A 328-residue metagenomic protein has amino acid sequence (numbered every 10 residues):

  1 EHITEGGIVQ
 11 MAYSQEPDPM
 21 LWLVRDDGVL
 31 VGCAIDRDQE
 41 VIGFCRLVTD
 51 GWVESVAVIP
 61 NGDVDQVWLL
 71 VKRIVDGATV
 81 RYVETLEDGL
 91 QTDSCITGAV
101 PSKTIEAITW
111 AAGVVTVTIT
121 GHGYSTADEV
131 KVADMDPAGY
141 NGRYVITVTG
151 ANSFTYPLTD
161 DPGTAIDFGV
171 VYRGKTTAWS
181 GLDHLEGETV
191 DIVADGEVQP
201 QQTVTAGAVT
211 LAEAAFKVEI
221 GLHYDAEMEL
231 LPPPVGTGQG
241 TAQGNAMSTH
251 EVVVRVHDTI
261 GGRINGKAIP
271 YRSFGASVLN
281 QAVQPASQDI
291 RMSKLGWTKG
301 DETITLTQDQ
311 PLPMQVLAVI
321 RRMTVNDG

Functional and structural regions predicted by a protein language model:
E1-A99, K175-V198: Beta-sheet-dominated scaffold domains
E5, S14-Q15, L23-V24, D50 (+10 more regions): Residue-level signal for WD-repeat beta-propeller blades
L30, I220, V252: Hydrophobic, well-ordered secondary-structure elements that form the walls of internal hydrophobic environments
L86-V100, Y172-Q202, Y224-T259, I290: Extended beta-strand solenoid/passenger and fiber regions
G98-E129, A133-L185, P200, G207 (+1 more regions): Small/polar beta-strand repeat architecture
G169, E188-D195, T203-T241, T307-D327: Surface-exposed interaction regions enriched in Ser/Thr/Asp/Glu that occur as long low-complexity tracts or repetitive
T210-A212, Q243, S277-M323: Beta-sandwich interaction modules
I260-G275: Short, surface-exposed beta-strand/strand-loop-strand elements in extracellular ectodomains
